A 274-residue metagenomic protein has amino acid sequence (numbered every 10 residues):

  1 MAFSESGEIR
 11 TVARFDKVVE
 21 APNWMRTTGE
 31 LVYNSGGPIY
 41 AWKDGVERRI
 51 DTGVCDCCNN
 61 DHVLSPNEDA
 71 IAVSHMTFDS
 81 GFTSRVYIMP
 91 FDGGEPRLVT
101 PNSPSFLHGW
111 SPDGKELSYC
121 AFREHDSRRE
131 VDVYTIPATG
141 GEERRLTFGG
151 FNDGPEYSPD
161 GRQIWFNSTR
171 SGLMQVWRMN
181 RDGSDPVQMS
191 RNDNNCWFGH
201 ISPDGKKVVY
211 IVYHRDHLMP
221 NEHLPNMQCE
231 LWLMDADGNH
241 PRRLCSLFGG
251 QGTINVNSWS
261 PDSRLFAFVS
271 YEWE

Functional and structural regions predicted by a protein language model:
A2-V18, W42-C57, M89-P104, I136-F151 (+2 more regions): Multi-bladed beta-propeller domains
S4, R26, W42, G81-T83 (+5 more regions): A generic fold-level signal
D16-V32, D56-I71, N102-L117, G149-N167 (+2 more regions): Conserved beta-propeller blade repeats
R26, E30-G37, A72-D79, S118-D126 (+4 more regions): Beta-strand C-termini and the immediately following turn/loop, strongest in propeller blades
P38-Y40, G81-Y87, R128-D132, L173-W177 (+3 more regions): Structural motif
G53-C57, F78, Y213-M227, F248-T253: Short, flexible, glycine-rich and Lys/Arg-enriched loop motifs at helix boundaries that contact anionic partners
D56-N102: A generic tandem-repeat structural signature
M227-G250, N255-E272: C-terminal closing repeat unit and adjoining cap/tail of repeat-based domains
